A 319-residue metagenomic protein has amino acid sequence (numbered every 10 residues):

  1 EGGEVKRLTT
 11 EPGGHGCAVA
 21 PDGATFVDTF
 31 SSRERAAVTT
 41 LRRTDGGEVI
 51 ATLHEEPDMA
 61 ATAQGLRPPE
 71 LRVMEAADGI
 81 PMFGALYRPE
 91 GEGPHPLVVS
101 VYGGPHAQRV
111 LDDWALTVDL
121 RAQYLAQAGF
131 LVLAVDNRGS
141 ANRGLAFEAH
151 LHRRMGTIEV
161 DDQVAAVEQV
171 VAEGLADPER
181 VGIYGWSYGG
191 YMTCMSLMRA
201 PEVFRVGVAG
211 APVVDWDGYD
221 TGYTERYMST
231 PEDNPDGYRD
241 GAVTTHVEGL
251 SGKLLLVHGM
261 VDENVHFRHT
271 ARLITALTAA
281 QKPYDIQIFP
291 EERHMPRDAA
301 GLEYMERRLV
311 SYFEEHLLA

Functional and structural regions predicted by a protein language model:
G3-T10: Blade-edge beta-strand/turn elements of extracellular beta-propeller and related beta-sheet repeat scaffolds
T9, G16-A319: Serine-hydrolase catalytic core recognition
